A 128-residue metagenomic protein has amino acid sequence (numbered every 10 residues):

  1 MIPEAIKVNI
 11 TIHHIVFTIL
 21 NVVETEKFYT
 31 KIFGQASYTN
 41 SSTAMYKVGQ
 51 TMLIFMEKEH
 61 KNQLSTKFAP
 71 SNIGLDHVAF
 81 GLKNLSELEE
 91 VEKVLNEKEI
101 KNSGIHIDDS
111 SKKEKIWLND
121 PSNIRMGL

Functional and structural regions predicted by a protein language model:
M1-V8, E92-L128: Vicinal oxygen chelate
I6, V16-E59: Core segments of cupin and vicinal oxygen chelate
T11-I19, A44, T66-V94, E114-N119: Vicinal oxygen chelate
T25, Y29, V78, L95: Hydrophobic pocket/interface hotspot
E26-K27, E89, M126: Alpha-helical elements of the RecA-like P-loop NTPase motor core of helicases
T51-I54, K61-Q63, S122-M126: Short, charged/polar, Gly/Pro-enriched secondary-structure boundary elements
H60-K61, L85, D108-S110: Short beta->alpha connector loops
H60-T66, G104: A short, acidic/glycine-rich surface segment
